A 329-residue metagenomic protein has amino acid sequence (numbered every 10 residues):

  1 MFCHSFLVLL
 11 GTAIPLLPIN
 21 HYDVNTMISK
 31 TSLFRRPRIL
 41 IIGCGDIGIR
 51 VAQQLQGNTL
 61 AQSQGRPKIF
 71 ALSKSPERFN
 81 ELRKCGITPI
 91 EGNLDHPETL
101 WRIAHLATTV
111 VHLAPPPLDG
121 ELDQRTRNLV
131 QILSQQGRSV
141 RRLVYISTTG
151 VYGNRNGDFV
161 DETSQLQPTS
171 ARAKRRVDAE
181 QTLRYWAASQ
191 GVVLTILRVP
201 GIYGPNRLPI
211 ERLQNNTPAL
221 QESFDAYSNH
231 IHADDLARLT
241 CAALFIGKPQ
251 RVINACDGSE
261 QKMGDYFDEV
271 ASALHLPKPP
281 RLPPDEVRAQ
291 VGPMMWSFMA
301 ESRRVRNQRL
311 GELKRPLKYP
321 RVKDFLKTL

Functional and structural regions predicted by a protein language model:
G48-I49: N-terminal Rossmann-fold NAD(P) dinucleotide-binding loop
G92-P97, W296-L329: C-terminal amphipathic/interface module of NAD(P)-dependent oxidoreductases and related NAD-binding regulators
I103-Y145: NAD(P)-cofactor binding segment of oxidoreductase domains
V130-A171: Conserved Rossmann-fold NAD(P)-dependent oxidoreductase catalytic core, especially the SDR/UDP-sugar
N156-I196: Catalytic helix-loop patch of NAD(P)-dependent Rossmann-fold dehydrogenases
V177, Q190, I202-N215, A242-I253 (+1 more regions): Glycine/proline-rich active-site loop of Rossmann-fold NAD(P)-dependent oxidoreductases
P209-I231, D235: A conserved pocket-lining segment of Rossmann-fold NAD(P)-dependent short-chain dehydrogenase/reductase
L239-T240, I246-M294: Mid/C-terminal beta-alpha module of Rossmann-like enzyme folds, strongest in SDR-family dehydrogenases/epimerases
